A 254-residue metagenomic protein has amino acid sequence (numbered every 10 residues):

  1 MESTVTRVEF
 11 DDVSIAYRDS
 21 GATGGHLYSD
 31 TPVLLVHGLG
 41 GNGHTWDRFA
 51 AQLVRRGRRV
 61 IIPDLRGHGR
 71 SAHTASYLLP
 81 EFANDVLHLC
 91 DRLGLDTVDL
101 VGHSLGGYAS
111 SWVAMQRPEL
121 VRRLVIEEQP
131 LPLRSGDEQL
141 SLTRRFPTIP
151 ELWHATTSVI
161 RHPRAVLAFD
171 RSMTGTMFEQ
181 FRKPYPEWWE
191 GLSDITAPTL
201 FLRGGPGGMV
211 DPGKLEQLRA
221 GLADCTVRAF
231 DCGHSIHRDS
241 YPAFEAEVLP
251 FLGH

Functional and structural regions predicted by a protein language model:
V13-A72: Conserved HGGG/HGGXW glycine-rich cap/lid loop of the alpha/beta-hydrolase fold
H37-L39, V98, G102-S104: Conserved alpha/beta-hydrolase "nucleophile elbow" surrounding the catalytic nucleophile
D64, D99, R122-V125: Residue in the alpha/beta-hydrolase core beta-strand immediately N-terminal to the catalytic nucleophile
E81-V98: Conserved acidic catalytic loop of the alpha/beta-hydrolase fold
Y108-Q116, L120-L152: Flexible "cap/lid" loop of the alpha/beta hydrolase fold
R134-A197: Conserved alpha/beta-hydrolase catalytic His-Asp/Glu region
R171-S172, T176-L222, R228-D231: Conserved serine/cysteine hydrolase catalytic core
C232-E245: Catalytic histidine-centered segment of alpha/beta-hydrolase-like enzymes
